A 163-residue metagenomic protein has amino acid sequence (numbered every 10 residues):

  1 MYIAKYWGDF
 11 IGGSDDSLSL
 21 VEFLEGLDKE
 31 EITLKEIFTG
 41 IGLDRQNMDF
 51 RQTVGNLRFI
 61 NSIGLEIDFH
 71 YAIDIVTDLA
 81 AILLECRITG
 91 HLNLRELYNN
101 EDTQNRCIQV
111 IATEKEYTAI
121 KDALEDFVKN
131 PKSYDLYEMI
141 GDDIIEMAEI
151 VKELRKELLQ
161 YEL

Functional and structural regions predicted by a protein language model:
M1, E36, G40-Q46, R51-N61 (+1 more regions): Non-catalytic all-alpha helical scaffold/repeat segments
M1-D49: N-terminal leader/targeting peptides and immediately adjacent processing regions
D15-L24, V76, A80-L83, A148-R155: Amphipathic alpha-helical elements of HEAT/ARM-like alpha-solenoid repeat scaffolds that form extended
G26, E30, D44, C86-T89 (+2 more regions): Residue-level signature of the C-terminal ends
E31-F38, G42, A80, I111-E125 (+2 more regions): Hydrophobic core segments within long, regular secondary-structure runs in both alpha- and beta-rich folds
N61-I75: Structural motif
Y71-D135: Amphipathic protein-protein interaction modules
Y117-L163: Low-complexity intrinsically disordered segments
